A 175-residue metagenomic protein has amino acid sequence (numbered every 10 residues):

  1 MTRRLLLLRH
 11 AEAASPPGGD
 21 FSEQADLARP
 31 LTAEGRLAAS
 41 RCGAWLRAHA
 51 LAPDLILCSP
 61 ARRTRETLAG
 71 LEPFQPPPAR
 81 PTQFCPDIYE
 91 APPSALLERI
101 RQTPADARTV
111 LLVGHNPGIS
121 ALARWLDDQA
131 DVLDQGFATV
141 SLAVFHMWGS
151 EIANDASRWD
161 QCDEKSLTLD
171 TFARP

Functional and structural regions predicted by a protein language model:
T2-R4, L8-P86, D127, L133 (+1 more regions): Active-site-proximal alpha-helix that buttresses catalytic centers in soluble enzyme cores
C42, A52, L167-A173: MPN/JAMM (Mov34/JAB) isopeptidase/deubiquitinase module and associated MPN-bearing subunits/adaptors in ubiquitin
R62-E66, A91, P117-G118: Short alpha-helical
D87-A105: Short phosphate-binding loop-to-helix
T103-L111, N116-S141: Non-DNA-binding regulatory cores of transcription-related proteins, predominantly C-terminal effector-binding
D127-T168, R174: Domain-level recognition of soluble alpha/beta enzyme cores, biased toward histidine phosphatases/phosphomutases
